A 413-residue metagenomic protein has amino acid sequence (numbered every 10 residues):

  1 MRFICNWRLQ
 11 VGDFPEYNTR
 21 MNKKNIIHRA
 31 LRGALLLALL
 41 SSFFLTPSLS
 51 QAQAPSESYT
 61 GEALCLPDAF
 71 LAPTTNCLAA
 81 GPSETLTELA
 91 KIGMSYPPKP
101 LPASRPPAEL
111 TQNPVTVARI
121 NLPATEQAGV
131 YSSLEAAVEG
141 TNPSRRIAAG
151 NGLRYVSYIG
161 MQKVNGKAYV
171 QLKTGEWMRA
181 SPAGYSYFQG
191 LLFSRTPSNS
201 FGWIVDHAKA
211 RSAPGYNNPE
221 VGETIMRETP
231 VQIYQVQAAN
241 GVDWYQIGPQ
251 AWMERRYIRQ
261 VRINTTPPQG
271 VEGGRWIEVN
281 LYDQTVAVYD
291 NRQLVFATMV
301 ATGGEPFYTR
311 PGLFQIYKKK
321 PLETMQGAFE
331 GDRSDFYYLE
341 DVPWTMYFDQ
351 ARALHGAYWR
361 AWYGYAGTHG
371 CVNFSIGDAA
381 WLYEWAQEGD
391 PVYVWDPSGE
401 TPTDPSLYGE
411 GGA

Functional and structural regions predicted by a protein language model:
N22-A34: Bacterial N-terminal signal peptides that target proteins for export
G33-T46: Bacterial N-terminal signal peptides
T46-Q53: Signal peptide processing junction and immediate N-terminal pro/mature segment of secreted/exported proteins
Q53-N121, Q171-W203, Q246-W276: Boundary regions of SH3-family modules and the immediately adjacent low-complexity/disordered segments in eukaryotic
Q53-P55, Q269-E272, F296-M299, G304 (+2 more regions): Exported/periplasmic cell-wall-interacting domains
P67-C77, S83-T87, V138-K163, N218-A239: Conserved beta-strand/loop element in small beta-rich adapter and peptidoglycan-binding domains
E220-T224, Y234-R310: Cell wall/extracellular polymer interaction/catalysis modules
